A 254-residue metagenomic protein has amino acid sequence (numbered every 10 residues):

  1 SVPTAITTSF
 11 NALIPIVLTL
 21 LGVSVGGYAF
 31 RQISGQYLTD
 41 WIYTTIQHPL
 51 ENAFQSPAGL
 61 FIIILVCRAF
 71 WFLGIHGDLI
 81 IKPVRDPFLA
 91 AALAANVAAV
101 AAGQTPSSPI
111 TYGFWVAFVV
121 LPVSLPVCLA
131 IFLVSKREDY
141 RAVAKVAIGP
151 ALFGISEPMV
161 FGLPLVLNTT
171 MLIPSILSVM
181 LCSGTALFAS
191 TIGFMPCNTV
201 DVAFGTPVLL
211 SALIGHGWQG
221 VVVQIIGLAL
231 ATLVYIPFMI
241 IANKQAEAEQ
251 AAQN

Functional and structural regions predicted by a protein language model:
S1-A58: Membrane-interface helix-loop-helix junctions at boundaries between adjacent transmembrane segments
T4-L20, L73-G77, L167-S175: Alpha-helical transmembrane segments and their helix-start/interface "positive-inside/aromatic belt" motifs in integral
I16-A29, I63-W71, V123-F132, S178-G184 (+1 more regions): Hydrophobic core segments of alpha-helical transmembrane domains in multi-pass membrane transport and ion-translocation
R31-P49, H76-L89, I192-V200: Interfacial/capping segments of alpha-helical transmembrane domains
F54-L73, P106-L125, S211-L233: Hydrophobic alpha-helical transmembrane segments
L65-D78, A90-A91, F153, P158: Transmembrane alpha-helix interface/packing and boundary motifs in multi-pass membrane proteins, characterized by
A94-G103, V146-G149, V160-N254: Transmembrane alpha-helical segments and their short flanking loops that form helix-hairpins/helix-helix interfaces
A98-G113, V120-L152: Membrane-embedded helical hairpins/re-entrant loop segments and their flanking transmembrane helices within multi-pass
